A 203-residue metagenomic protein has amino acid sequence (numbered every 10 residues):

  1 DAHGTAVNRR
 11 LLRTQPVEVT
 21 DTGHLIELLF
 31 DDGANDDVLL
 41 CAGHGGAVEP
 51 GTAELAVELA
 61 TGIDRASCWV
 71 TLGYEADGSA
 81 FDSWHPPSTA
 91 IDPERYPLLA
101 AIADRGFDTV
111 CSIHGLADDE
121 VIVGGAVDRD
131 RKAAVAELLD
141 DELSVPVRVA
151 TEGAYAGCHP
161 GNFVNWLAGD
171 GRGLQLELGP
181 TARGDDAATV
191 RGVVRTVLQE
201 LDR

Functional and structural regions predicted by a protein language model:
D1-R203: N-terminal catalytic or cofactor-binding beta/alpha core of small enzyme domains
